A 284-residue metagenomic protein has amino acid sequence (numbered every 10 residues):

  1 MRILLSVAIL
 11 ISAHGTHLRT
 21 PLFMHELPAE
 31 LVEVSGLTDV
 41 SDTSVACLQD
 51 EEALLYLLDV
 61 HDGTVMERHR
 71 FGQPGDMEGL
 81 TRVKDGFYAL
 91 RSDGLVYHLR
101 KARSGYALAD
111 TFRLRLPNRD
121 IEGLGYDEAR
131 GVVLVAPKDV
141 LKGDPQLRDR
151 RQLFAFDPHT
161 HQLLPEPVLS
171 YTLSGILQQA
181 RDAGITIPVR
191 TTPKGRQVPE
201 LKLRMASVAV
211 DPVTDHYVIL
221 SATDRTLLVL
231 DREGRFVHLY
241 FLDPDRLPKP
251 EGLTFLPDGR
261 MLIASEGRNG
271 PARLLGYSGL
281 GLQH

Functional and structural regions predicted by a protein language model:
M1-L4, L37: Positively charged n-region of N-terminal signal peptides that target proteins for export
L4-T20: Bacterial Sec-dependent signal peptides at the C-terminal "C-region" and cleavage site
G15-H284: Sequence/structural signature of beta-propeller domains
